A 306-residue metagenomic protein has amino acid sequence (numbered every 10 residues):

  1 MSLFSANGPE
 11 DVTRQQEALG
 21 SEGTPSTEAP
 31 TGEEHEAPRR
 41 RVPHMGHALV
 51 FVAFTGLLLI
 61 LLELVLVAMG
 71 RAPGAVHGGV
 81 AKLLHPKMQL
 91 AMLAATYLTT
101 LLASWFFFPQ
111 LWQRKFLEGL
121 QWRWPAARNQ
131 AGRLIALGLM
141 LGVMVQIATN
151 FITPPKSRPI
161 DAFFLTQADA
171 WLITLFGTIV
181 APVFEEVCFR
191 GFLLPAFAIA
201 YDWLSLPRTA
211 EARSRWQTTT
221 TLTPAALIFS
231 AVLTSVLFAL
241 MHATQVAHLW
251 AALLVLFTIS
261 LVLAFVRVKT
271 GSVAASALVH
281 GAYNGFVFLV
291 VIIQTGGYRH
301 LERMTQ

Functional and structural regions predicted by a protein language model:
M1-W122, A127-R128, N150, A282-Q306: N-terminal, membrane-interfacial amphipathic/helix-forming hydrophobic leader that caps and precedes the first
A48-L49, L90-A91, A131-A136, W171-L175 (+3 more regions): Hydrophobic alpha-helical transmembrane segments
L61-L64, V232-Q306: Functionally important transmembrane alpha-helices
M69-L90, W112-F184, I199-T221, A225 (+1 more regions): Juxtamembrane helix-loop-helix connectors linking adjacent transmembrane helices in multi-pass membrane enzymes
A94-T99, Q167, W171, L175 (+4 more regions): Membrane-embedded alpha-helical segments of multi-pass membrane proteins, especially the transmembrane helices
S104-P109, V145, T149, G177 (+4 more regions): Structural signal for membrane-spanning alpha-helices in multi-pass inner-membrane proteins, emphasizing helix cores
W105, G191, P195, L261-A264: Transmembrane alpha-helix boundary and packing residues in multipass membrane permease domains and related
G191-D202, F288-Q294: Membrane-interfacial alpha-helical segments at the cytosolic side of multi-pass membrane proteins
